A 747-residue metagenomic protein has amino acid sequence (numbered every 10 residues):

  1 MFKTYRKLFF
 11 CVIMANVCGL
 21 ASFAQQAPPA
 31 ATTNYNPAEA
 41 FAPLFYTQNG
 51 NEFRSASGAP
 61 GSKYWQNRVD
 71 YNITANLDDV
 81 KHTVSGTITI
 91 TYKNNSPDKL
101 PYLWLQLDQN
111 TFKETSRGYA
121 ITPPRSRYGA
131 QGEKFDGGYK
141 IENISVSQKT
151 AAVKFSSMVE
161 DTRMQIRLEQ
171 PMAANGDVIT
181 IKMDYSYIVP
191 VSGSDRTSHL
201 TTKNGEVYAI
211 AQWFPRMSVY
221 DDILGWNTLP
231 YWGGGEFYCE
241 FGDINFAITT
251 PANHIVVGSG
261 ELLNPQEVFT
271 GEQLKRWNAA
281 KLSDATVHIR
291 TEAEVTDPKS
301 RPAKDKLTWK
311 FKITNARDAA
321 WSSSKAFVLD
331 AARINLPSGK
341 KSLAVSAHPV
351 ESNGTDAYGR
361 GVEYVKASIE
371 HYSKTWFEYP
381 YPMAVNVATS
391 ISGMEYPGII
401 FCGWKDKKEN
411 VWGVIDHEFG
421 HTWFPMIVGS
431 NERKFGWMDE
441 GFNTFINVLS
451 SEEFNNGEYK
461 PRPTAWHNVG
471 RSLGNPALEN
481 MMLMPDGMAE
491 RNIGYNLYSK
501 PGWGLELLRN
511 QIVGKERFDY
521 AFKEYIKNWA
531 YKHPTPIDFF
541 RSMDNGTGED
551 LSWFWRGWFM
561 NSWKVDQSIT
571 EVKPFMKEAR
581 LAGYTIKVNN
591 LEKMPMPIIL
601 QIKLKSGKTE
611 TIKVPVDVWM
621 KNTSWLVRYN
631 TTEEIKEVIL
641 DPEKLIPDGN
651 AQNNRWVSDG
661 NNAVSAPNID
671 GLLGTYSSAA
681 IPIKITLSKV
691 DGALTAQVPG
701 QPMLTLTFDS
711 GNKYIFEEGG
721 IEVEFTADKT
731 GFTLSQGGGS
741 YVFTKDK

Functional and structural regions predicted by a protein language model:
A24, Y35-R54, V69, F311 (+1 more regions): Hydrophobic alpha-helical and helix-loop surface patches within well-folded domains that function as non-catalytic
A27-Y35, T83, K93, K99 (+5 more regions): A surface-exposed beta-strand-loop module
V80, N528-P667, I685: Beta/coil-rich, acidic/histidine-enriched accessory regions frequently appended to metallopeptidases
I88-I90, N94, L105-Q109, D177-V191 (+3 more regions): Short, hydrophobic/aromatic-enriched beta-strand segments in well-ordered soluble domains
L100, W104-T150, A211, T249-H254 (+2 more regions): Solvent-exposed beta-hairpin/edge-strand motifs
T115-G129, S186-I244, P265, K644-A666: Glycine/proline-rich low-complexity spacer/linker segments in large multi-domain proteins
M217-L224, G235-D416, F445: Hydrophobic helix-coil surface modules that form long, contiguous segments used for peptide/substrate interaction
P595, L604-K608, K613-P615, N622 (+3 more regions): Peripheral terminal and inter-domain segments
